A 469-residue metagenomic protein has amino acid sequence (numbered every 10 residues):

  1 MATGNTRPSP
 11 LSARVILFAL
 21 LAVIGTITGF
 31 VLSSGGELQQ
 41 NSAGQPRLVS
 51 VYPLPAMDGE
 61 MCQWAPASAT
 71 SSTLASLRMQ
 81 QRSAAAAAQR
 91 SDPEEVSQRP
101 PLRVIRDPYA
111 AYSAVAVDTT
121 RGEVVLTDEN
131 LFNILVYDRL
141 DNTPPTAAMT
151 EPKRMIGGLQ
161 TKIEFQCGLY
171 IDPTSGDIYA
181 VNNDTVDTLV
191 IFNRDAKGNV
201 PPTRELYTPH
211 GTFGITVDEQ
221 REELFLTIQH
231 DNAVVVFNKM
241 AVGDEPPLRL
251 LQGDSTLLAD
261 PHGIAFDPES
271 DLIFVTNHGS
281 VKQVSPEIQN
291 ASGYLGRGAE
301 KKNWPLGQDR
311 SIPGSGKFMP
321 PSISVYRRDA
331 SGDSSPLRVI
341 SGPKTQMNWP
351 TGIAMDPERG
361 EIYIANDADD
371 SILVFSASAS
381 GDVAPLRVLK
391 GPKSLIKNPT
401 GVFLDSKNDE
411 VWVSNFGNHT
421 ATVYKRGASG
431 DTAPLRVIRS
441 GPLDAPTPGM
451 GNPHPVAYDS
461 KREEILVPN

Functional and structural regions predicted by a protein language model:
L38-R99, P144-A147, D244, F318-S324 (+2 more regions): Blade/loop signatures of beta-propeller domains
Y52-D58, R103-F132: Beta-strand-rich domains and repeat architectures in extracellular enzymes and scaffolds, especially beta-propellers
P100-R106, P152-Q160, P201-L206, P247-D254 (+3 more regions): A short beta-strand motif characteristic of beta-propeller blades
R106-E123, L159-T174, Y207-E223, D254-E269 (+4 more regions): Beta-rich, blade/repeat-based domains predominating in secreted/periplasmic proteins but also intracellular
P108, V117-T119, L126-L131, I171-P173 (+12 more regions): Conserved beta-strand positions in repeat-built beta-propeller and related beta-rich domains
N133-V136, T188-I191, A233-V236, P321-V325 (+2 more regions): A short loop-to-beta-strand structural motif that recurs across blades of beta-propeller domains
D138-T146, I191-G198, F237-D244, V325-D333 (+2 more regions): Short loop/turn segments immediately following beta-strands, especially the blade-tip and inter-blade linker loops
T276-F318: Short, conserved, GDST-rich strand-edge loop motifs in beta-rich repeat architectures
